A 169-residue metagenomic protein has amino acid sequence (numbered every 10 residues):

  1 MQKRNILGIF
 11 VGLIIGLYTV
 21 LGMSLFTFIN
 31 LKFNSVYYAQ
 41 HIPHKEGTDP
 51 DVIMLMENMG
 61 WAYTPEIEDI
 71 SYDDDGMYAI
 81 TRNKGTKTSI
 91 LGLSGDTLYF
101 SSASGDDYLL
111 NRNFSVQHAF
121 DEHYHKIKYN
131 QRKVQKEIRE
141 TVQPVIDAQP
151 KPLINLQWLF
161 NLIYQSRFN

Functional and structural regions predicted by a protein language model:
M1-R4: Positively charged n-region of N-terminal signal peptides that target proteins for export
L7-I15: Sec-dependent N-terminal signal peptides
I14-T97: N-terminal export/targeting and maturation segments
G60-N169: Extracytoplasmic electrostatic interaction patches
